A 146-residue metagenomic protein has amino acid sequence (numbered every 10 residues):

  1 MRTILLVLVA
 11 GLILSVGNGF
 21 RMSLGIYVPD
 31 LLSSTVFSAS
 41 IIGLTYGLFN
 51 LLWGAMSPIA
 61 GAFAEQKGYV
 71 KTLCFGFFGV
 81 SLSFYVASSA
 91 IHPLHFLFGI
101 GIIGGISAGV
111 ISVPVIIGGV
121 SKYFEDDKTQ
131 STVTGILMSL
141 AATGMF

Functional and structural regions predicted by a protein language model:
M1-S23: Pair of pore-lining "gating" transmembrane helices in MFS-fold secondary transporters
T3-I4, S89-I100: Helix-loop junctions at membrane interfaces in 12-TM secondary transporters
M22, N50-P58, M145-F146: Residue-level signature of mid-helix packing/kink "hotspots" within the transmembrane helices of 12-pass Major
G25-G54: Extracellular/periplasmic helix-loop-helix junction of adjacent transmembrane segments in MFS-like secondary
V36, G68, S89-H92, E125: Helix-breaking motifs and short loop linkers at transmembrane-helix boundaries and internal kinks in secondary membrane
M56-G68: Helix-to-loop junctions at the C-terminal end of transmembrane segments in multipass secondary transporters
F78-I91: C-terminal ends and interior cores of transmembrane alpha-helices in multi-pass membrane transporters/permeases
I100-S139: Cytoplasmic helix-loop-helix junction between adjacent transmembrane helices in 12-TM secondary transporters
